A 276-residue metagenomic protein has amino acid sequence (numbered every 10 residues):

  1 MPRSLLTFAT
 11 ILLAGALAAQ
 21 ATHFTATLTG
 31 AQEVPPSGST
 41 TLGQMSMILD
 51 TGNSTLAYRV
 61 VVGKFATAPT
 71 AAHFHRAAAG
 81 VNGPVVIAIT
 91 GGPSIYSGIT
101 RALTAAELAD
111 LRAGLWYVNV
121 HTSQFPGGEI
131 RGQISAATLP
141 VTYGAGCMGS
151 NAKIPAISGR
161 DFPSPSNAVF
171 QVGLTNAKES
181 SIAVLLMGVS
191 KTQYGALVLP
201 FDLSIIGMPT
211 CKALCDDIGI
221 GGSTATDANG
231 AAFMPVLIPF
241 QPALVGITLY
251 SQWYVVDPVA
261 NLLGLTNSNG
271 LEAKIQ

Functional and structural regions predicted by a protein language model:
M1-S4: Positively charged n-region of N-terminal signal peptides that target proteins for export
T7-A16: Bacterial N-terminal signal peptides
A9, A57, L108, P155-A156: N-terminal hydrophobic alpha-helix used for membrane targeting or insertion
A9, T122, M148-A152: Generic hydrophobic/packing signal
T10, T25, T55, I182 (+1 more regions): A residue-level signal for beta-strand positions that form part of recognition/binding surfaces within mature
A16-L17, T266: Hydrophobic alpha-helical segments
A18-A72, R76-L139, V255, I275-Q276: Metal-centered catalytic cores of metalloenzymes
I48-G52, S135-Q276: N-proximal, solvent-exposed segments at the start of the mature chain
